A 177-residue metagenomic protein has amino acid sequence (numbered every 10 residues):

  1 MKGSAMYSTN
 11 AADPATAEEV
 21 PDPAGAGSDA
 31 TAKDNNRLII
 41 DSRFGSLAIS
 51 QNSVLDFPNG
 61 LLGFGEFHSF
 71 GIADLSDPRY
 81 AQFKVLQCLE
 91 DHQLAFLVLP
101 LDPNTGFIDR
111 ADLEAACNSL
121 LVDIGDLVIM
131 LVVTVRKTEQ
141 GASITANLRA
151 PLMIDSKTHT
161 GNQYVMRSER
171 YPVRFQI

Functional and structural regions predicted by a protein language model:
M1-E18: N-terminal acidic, proline/glycine-rich, low-complexity intrinsically disordered segments
D13-A30: N-terminal domain-onset segments
G25-T105, G125-I177: Long, compositionally biased stretches
I108-A116: Short beta-strand-centered segments at strand-helix junctions
C117-N118, K137: Acidic, glycine-rich flexible loop segments
L120-V122: A short glycine-leucine-enriched loop at secondary-structure breakpoints that most characteristically corresponds
